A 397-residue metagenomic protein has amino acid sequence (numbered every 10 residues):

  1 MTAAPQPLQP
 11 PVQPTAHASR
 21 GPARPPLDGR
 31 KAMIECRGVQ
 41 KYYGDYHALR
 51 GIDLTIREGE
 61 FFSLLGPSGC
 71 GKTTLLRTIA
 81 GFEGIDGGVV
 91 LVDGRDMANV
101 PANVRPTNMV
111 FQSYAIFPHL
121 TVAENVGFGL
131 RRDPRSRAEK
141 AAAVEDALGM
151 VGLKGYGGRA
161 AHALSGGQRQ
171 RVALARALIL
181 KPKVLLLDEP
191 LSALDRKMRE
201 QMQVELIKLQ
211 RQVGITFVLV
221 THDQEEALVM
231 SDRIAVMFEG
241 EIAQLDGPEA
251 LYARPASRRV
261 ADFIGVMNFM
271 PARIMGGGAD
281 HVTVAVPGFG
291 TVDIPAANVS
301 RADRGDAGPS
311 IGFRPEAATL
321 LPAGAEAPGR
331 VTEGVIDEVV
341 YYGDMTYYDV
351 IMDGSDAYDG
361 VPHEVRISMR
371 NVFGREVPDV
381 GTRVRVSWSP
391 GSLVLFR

Functional and structural regions predicted by a protein language model:
T2-H17, G21-P22, M267, G277-R397: Non-catalytic connector elements of ABC transporters
T55, L91, R385-S387: ABC ATPase nucleotide-binding domain
F61, A102-D262: ABC ATPase nucleotide-binding domains
L65-P67: The feature captures the beta-strand-to-loop junction immediately N-terminal to the Walker
A80: Helix-to-loop junction immediately C-terminal to a conserved catalytic motif
D86-V89, E239, P271: Conserved coupling/switch loops of ABC nucleotide-binding domains, chiefly the family-specific signature
G88-D96: Conserved ABC transporter NBD signature motif
